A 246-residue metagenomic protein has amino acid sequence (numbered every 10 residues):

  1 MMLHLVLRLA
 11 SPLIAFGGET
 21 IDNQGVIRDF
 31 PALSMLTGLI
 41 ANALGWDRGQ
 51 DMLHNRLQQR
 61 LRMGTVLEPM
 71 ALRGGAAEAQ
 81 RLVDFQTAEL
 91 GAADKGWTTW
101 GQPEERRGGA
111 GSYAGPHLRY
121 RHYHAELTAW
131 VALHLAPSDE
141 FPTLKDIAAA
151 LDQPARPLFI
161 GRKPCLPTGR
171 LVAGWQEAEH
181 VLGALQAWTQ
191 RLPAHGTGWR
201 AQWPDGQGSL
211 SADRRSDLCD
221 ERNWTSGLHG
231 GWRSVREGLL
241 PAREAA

Functional and structural regions predicted by a protein language model:
M1, N55-R60, L118-L127: Short, surface-exposed loop and linker segments with low hydrophobicity and enrichment for Pro/Ser/Thr
M1-I21: N-terminal, Lys/Arg- and Ser/Thr-rich interaction peptides
L3, E19-W97: Glycine/small-residue-rich interface belts in oligomeric ring/scaffold proteins and their assembly partners
P12-L13, S34-G38, W100-R106: N-terminal start-of-chain detector that recognizes signal peptides and the immediate post-cleavage beginning
G17-I21, W46, E105-G108, S112: Generic alpha-helix detector with strongest preference for long hydrophobic helices that associate with membranes
V66-A246: Internal, well-folded beta-alpha domain core
